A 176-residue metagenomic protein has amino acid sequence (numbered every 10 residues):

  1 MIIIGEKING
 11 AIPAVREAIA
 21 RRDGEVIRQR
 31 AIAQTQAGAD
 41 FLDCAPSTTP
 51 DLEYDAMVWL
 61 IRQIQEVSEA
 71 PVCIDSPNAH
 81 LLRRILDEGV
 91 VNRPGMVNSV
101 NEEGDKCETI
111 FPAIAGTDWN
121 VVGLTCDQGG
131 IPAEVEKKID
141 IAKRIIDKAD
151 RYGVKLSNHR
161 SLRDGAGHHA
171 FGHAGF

Functional and structural regions predicted by a protein language model:
M1-D23, D118-P132: N-terminal small/glycine-rich loop or linker at the start of catalytic domains across soluble metabolic enzymes
E6, D51-N92, K143-D147: Alpha-helix-loop-beta-strand connector modules within alpha/beta enzyme cores
R22-Q34, K106: Short, acidic/polar
A31-I32, V58-Q65, L82, C107-F111 (+2 more regions): Generic structural signal for well-ordered alpha-helices, preferentially at hydrophobic/aromatic core positions
T35-A70, G129, A166: Glycine-rich, proline-tolerant flexible connector loops at the mouths of alpha/beta enzymes
T35-Q36, Q65, L86-N92, E108-W119 (+1 more regions): Acidic (Asp/Glu)-rich catalytic clusters
D43-P50, A70-N78, P94-K106, T125 (+2 more regions): Catalytic beta/alpha-barrel core
G116-F176: Catalytic alpha/beta core domains of metabolic enzymes, predominantly
